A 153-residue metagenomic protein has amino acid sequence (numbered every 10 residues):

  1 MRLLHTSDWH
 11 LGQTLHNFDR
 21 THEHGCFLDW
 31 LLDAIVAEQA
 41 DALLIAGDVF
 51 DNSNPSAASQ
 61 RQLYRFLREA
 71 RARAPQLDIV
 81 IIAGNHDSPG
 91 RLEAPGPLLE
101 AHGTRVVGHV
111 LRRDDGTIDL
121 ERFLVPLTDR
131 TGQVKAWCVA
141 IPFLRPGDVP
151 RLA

Functional and structural regions predicted by a protein language model:
M1-R68, P75-Q76: N-terminal active-site segment of His-dependent metallophosphoesterases
T6-S7, L43-G47, D78-N85, R105-V110: Active-site neighborhood of phospho(di)ester-bond hydrolases with catalytic His/Asp-centered motifs
L11-T14, D48-D51, A74-L77, E93 (+1 more regions): A generic short-segment signal for beta-strand/edge and adjacent turn/coil regions
L31, F66-R71, G116-T117, P150-R151: Contiguous hydrophobic segments
E38-L43, D78-A83, D115-R122: Low-complexity, flexible helical/coil segments
A42, R61-N85, R91-L92, L98-A101: Glycine-rich, N-terminal phosphate-binding loop and its surrounding beta-alpha-beta segment
P55, H86-A153: His/Asp/Glu-rich metal-coordinating catalytic cores of metallo-dependent phosphodiesterases/hydrolases acting on
